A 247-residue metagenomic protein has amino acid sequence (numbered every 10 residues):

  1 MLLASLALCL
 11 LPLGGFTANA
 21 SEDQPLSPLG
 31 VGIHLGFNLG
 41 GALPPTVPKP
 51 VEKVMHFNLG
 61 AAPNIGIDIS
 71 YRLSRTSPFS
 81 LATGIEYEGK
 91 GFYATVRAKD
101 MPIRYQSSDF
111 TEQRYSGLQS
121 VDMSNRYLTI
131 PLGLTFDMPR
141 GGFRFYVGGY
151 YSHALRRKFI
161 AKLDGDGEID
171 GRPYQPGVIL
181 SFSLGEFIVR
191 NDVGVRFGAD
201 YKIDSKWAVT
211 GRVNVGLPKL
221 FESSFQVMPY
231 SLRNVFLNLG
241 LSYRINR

Functional and structural regions predicted by a protein language model:
L3-G14: Bacterial N-terminal signal peptides
F16-R72, R244-N246: Short glycine/proline- and aromatic-enriched beta-strand/turn motifs that initiate or cap beta-hairpins
L26, T76, F136-R140, I245: A generic beta-sheet turn/junction motif
I33-F37, P63-Y71, I85-Y87, I130-F136 (+4 more regions): Residues on the lipid-exposed face of transmembrane beta-strands in outer-membrane beta-barrel proteins
G41-G60, K90-R126, A154-D192, P218-F236: Extracellular/periplasm-exposed beta-strand and loop segments of Gram-negative cell-envelope proteins, dominated by
R75, S124, I203-S205: Short loop/turn positions at the edges of beta-strands in beta-sheet-rich folds
S77-L81, G142-F143, S205-G211, R247: Repeated loop/turn-to-beta-strand initiation elements of outer-membrane beta-barrel proteins
D137, R144-A161: Hydrophobic, aromatic-enriched interface-forming segments
